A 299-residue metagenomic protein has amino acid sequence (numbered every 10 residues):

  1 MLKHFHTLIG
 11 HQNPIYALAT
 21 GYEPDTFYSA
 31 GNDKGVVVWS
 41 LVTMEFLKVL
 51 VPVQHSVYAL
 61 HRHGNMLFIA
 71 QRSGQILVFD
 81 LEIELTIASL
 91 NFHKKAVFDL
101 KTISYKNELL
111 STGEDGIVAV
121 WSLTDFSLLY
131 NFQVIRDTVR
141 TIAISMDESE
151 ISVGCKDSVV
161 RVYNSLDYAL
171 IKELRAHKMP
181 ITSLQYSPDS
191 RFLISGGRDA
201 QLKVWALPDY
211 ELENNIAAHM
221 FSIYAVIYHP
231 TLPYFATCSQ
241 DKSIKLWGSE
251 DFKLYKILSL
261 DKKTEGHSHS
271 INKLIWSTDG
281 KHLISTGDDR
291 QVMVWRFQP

Functional and structural regions predicted by a protein language model:
L8-I15, L50-V57, N91-V97, F132-V139 (+3 more regions): WD40/WD-repeat beta-propeller blade N-cap
Y22-E23, R62-G64, S104-Y105, M146-D147 (+3 more regions): Residue-level detector of Asp-centered blade-edge/turn motifs that repeat once per structural unit in beta-propeller
A30-D33, A70-S73, T112-D115, V153-D157 (+3 more regions): Conserved strand-to-loop turn within each blade of WD40 beta-propeller repeats
V36-W39, I76-F79, V118-W121, V160-Y163 (+3 more regions): WD40-repeat beta-propellers
L41-T43, L81-E84, L123-F126, N164-Y168 (+3 more regions): Short loop/turn segments that connect beta-strands within beta-propeller blades
S270-P299: Blade-level signature of beta-propeller repeat domains, shared across WD40, Kelch, NHL, RCC1 and BNR/Asp-box propellers
